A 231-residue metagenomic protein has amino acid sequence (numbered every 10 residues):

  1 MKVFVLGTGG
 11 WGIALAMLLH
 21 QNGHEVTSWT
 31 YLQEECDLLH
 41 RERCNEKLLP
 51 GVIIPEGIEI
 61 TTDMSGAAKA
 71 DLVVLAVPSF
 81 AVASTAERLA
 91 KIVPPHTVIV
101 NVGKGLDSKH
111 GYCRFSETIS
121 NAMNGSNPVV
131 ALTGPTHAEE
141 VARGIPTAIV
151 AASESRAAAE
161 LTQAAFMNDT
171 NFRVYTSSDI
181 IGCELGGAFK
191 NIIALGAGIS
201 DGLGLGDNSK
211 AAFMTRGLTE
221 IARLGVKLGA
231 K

Functional and structural regions predicted by a protein language model:
M1-V52, T61-T62, C113: NAD(P)+-binding Rossmann beta1-loop-alpha1 motif at the extreme N-terminus of oxidoreductases
T27-W29, T61, V74, V100 (+3 more regions): Hydrophobic/aromatic beta-strand patches that form the interior of the parallel beta-sheet core in alpha/beta enzyme
I54, S65-P146, T162-A164: Rossmann-like NAD(P)(H) cofactor-binding subdomain of soluble oxidoreductases
G57-E59, F172: Short, conserved active-site loop motifs that form the nucleotide-linked donor/cofactor pocket
A81, I92, A122-P128, P146-K231: Internal alpha-helical scaffold of NAD(P)-dependent oxidoreductase catalytic cores
